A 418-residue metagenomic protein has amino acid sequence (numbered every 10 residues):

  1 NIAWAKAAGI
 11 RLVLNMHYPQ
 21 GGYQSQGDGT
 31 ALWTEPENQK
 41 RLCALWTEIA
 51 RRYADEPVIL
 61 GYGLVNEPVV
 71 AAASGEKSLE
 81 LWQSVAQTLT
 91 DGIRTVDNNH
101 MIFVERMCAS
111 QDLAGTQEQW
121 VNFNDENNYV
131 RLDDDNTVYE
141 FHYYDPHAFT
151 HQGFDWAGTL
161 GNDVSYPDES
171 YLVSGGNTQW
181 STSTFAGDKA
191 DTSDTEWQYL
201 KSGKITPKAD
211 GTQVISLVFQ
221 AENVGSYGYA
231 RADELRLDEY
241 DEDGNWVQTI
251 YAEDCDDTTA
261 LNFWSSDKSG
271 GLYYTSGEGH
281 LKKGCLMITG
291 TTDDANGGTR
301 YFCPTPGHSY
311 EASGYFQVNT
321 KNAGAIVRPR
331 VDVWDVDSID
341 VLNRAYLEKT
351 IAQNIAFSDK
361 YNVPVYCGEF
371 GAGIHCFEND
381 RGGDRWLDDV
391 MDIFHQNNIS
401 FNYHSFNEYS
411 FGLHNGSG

Functional and structural regions predicted by a protein language model:
N1-Y18, G22-L64, W82-V96: An active-site-proximal structural segment forming one wall of the substrate-binding cleft that immediately precedes
M16-G22, V65-N66, R106-C108, Y403-S410: Short, solvent-exposed turn/loop segments enriched in Gly/Ser/Thr/Pro and often Arg
Q20-E37, V70-G75, E378-N379, G412-S417: Surface-exposed, active-site-proximal loop segments in enzymatic domains
Q26-T34, A157-G161, L235, W334-D337: Short glycine/proline- and charge-enriched loop/turn segments that cap or connect secondary-structure elements
A44-T47, R51-A54, V58-I59, P68-S181 (+1 more regions): Extracellular glycoside hydrolase catalytic/binding regions
L172-V341: Extracellular and organelle-lumenal recognition/adhesion modules and their flexible linkers in secreted
S183-A186, D238-E239, W246-I250, W264-S265 (+3 more regions): Aromatic-rich peripheral "rim/lid" segments of glycoside hydrolase catalytic domains that contact and position glycan
